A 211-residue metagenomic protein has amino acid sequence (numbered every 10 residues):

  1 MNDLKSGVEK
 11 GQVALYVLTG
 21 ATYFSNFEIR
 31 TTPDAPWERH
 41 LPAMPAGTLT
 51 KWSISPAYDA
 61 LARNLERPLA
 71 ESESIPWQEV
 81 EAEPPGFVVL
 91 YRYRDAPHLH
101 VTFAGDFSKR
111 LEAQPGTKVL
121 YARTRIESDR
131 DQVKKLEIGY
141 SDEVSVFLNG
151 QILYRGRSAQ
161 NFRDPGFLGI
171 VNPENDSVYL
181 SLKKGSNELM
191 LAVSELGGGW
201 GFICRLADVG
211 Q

Functional and structural regions predicted by a protein language model:
M1-N2, G156: Short hydrophobic alpha-helix segments
N2-D106, R125, M190-Q211: Accessory carbohydrate-binding/adhesion or oligomerization-edge regions at the termini of glycan-active proteins
N2-D3, V13-A14, K109-Q114, R123-I126 (+2 more regions): Beta-strand-rich interaction surfaces with strong enrichment in secreted/lumenal proteins
S6-V8, V17, P115-T117, E127-D131 (+3 more regions): Surface-exposed coil/turn segments at beta-strand junctions on protein surfaces, enriched
V119-R123, D131-K135, N175-S177, S186-E188: Intrinsic-disorder/low-complexity, polar/charged segments enriched in Ser/Thr/Lys/Arg/Asp/Glu/Gln
S128, V133-F147, L189: Aromatic-lined ligand-binding clefts that engage carbohydrates, nucleic acids, or primary amines
S145-M190, S194-C204: Beta-strand-rich ligand-recognition modules
